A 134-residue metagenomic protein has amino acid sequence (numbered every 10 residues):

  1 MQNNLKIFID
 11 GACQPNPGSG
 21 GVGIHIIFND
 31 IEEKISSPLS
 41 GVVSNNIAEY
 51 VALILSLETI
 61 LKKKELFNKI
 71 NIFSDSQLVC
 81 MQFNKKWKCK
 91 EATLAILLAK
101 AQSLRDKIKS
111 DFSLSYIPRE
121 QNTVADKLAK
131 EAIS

Functional and structural regions predicted by a protein language model:
M1-I47, E58-K62: RNase H-like nuclease fold core
A12-N16, I54-A132: RNase H catalytic domain
